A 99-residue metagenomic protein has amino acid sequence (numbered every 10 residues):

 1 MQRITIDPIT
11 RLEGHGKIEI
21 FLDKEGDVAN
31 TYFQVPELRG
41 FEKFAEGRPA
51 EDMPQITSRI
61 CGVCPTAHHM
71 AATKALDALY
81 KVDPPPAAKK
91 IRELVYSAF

Functional and structural regions predicted by a protein language model:
Q2-F99: Active-site- and interface-proximal helix/loop "cap" or "latch" segments in soluble metabolic and energy-transducing
